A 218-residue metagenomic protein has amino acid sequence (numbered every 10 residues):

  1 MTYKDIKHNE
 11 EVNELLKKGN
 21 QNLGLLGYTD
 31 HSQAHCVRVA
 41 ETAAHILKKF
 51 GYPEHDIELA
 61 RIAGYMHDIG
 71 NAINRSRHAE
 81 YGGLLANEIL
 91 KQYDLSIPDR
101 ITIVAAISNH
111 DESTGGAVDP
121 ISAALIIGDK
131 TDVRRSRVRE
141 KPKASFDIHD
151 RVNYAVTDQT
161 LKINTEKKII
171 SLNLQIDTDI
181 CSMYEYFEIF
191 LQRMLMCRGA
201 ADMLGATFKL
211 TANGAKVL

Functional and structural regions predicted by a protein language model:
M1-H78: Acidic/His-rich, divalent-metal-binding segments that scaffold phosphate/diphosphate chemistry
G24-L25, K49-I163: Divalent metal-dependent catalytic cores for phosphoryl transfer on phosphate-bearing substrates
Y28-H31, G116, I189: Non-transmembrane, amphipathic alpha-helical segments
A43, A124, C197: Aromatic/hydrophobic pocket-lining residues that form π-stacking "cages" and hydrophobic walls in ligand
D132-L218: Terminal helices and disordered tails flanking the catalytic cores of nucleotide-processing hydrolases
